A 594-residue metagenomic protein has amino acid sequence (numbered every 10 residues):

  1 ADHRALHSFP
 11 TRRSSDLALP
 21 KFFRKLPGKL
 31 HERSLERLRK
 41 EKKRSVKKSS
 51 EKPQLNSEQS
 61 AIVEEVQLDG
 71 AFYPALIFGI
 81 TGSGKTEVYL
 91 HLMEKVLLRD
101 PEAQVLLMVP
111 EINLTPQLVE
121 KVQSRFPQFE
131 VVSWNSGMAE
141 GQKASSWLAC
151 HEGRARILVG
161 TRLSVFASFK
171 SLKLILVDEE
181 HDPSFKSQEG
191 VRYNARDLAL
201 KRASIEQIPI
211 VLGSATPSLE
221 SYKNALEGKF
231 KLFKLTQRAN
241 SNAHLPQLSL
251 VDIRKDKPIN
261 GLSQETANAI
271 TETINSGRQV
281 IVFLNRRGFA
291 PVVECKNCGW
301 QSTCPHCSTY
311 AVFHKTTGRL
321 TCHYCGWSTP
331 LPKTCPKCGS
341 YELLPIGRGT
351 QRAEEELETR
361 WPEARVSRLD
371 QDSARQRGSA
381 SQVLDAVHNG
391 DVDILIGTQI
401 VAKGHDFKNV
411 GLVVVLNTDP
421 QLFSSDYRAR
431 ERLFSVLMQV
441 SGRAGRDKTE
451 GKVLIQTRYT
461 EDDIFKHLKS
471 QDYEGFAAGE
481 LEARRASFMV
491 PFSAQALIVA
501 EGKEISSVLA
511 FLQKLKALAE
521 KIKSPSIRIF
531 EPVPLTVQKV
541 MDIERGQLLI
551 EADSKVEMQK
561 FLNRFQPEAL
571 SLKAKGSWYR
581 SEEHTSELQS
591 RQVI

Functional and structural regions predicted by a protein language model:
A1, R12-P74, G82, L248: Terminal, basic amphipathic appendages of nucleotide-handling enzymes
D2-S14, H584-S590: Short, small-residue-biased leader/transition segments that mark boundaries at the very start of proteins
S50-N56, A71-L509, K516-A517, K521 (+3 more regions): Inter-lobe coupling/hinge segments of SF2-like helicase ATPases
C298, Q538-E551, E582, S586: Short, low-order "capping/linker" segments at domain edges
R485-V490, L535-M541: Short, flexible, solvent-exposed loop/turn segments with mixed acidic/basic and small polar residues
F511-A517, Q559-E568: Short amphipathic alpha-helices in soluble, non-transmembrane regions that often serve as interface/regulatory elements
K523-L535, A574-E582: Short beta-strand elements
K555, N563-E582, S586: Generic C-terminus detector
